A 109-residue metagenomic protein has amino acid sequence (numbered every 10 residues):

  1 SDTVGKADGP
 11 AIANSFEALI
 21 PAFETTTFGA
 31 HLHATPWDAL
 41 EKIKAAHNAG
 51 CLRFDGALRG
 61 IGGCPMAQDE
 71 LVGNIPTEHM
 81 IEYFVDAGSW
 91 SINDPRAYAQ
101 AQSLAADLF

Functional and structural regions predicted by a protein language model:
S1-F109: Catalytic cores and adjacent flexible loops of soluble metabolic enzymes that perform enolate/carbanion chemistry on
